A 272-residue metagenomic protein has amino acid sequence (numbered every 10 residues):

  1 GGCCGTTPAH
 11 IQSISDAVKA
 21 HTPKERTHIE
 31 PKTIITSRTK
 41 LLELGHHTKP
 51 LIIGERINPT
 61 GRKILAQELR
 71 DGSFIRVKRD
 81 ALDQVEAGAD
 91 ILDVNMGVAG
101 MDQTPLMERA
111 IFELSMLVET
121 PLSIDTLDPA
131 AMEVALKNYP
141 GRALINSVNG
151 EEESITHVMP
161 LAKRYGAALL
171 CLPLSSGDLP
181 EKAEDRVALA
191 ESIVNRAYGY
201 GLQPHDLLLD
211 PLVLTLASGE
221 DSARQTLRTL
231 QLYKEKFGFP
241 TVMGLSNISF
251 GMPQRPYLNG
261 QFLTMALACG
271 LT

Functional and structural regions predicted by a protein language model:
G1-L208, L214-T272: Domain-level signal for soluble alpha/beta catalytic cores
